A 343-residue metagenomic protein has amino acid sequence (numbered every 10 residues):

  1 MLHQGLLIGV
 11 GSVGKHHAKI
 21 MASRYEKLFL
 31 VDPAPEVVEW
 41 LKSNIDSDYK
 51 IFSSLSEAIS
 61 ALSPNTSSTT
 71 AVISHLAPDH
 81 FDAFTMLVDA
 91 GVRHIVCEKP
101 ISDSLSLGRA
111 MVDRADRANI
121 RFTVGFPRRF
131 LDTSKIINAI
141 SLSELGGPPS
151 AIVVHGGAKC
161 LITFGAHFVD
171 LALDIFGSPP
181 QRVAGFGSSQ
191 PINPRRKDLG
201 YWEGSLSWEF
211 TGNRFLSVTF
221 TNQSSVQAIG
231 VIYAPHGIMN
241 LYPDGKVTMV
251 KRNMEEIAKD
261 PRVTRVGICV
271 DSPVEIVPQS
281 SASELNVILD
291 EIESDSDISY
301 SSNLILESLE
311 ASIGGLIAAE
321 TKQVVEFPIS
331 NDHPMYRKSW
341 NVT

Functional and structural regions predicted by a protein language model:
M1-S47: N-terminal Rossmann-like dinucleotide-binding module
H17, K50-R114: Beta-loop-alpha module in the N-terminal Rossmann-like domain of NAD(P)-dependent dehydrogenases, especially those
L30, N44, E57, S68-I73 (+2 more regions): C-terminal helix-rich "cap/oligomerization" subdomain common to oxidoreductases
V96-C97, F122-V124, L241: Hydrophobic residues in well-ordered beta-strands that form the structural core
A110-R128, G147-I152: Rossmann-fold dehydrogenase core element
D132-A151: Rossmann-like NAD(P)H-binding beta-loop-alpha module
I152-Q227, V231, N303-L306: Rossmann-like dinucleotide-binding domain that binds NAD(P)(H)
R196, G212-E284, Y300-S301, I329 (+1 more regions): NAD(P)-dinucleotide binding in Rossmann-like oxidoreductases
